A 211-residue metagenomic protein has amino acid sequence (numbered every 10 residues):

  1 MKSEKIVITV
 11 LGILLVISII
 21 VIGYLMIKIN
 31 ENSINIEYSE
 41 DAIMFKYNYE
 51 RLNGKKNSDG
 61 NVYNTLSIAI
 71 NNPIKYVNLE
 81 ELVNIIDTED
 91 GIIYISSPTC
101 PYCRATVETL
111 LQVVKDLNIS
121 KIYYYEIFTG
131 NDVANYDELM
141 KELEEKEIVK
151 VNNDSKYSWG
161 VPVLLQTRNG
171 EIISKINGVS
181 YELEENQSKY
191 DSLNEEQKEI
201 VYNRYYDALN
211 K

Functional and structural regions predicted by a protein language model:
M1-I6: Positively charged n-region of N-terminal signal peptides that target proteins for export
V7-L15, V21-T88, K189-K211: N-terminal leader/targeting and pre-domain segments
S67-V77, I95, I119-K146: Thiol-based oxidoreductase modules, predominantly thioredoxin-like and allied folds used for disulfide exchange
N84-C100, L110: Short active-site neighborhood of thiol/selenol oxidoreductases, capturing the structured segment around
T88-I92, L117-K121, V161, R168-N169: Loop/turn elements at helix/coil->beta-strand transitions in domains of secreted/extracellular proteins
P98-A105, P162-L165: C-type cytochrome heme c attachment motif
Y102-L117: Typically the conserved alpha-helix immediately C-terminal to a functionally engaged Cys/Sec in thioredoxin-like
D154-K211: Non-catalytic, surface beta->alpha helical segment in thiol-disulfide oxidoreductase systems
